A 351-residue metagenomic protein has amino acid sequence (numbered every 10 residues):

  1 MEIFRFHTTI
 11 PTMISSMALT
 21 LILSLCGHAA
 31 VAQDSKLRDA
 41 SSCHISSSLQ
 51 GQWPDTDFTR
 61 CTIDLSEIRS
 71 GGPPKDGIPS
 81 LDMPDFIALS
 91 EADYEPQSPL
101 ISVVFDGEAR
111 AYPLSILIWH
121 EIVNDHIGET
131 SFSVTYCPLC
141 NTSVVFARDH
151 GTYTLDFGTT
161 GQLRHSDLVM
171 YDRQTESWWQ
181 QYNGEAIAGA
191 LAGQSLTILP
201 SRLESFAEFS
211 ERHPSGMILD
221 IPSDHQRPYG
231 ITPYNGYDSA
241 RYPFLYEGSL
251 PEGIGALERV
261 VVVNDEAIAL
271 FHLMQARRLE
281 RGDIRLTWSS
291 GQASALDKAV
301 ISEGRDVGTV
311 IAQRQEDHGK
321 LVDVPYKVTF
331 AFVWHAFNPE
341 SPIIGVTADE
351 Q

Functional and structural regions predicted by a protein language model:
M1-P11: N-terminal secretory signal peptides that target proteins for export/translocation
M13-C26: Bacterial N-terminal signal peptides
H28-A32: Sec/Tat signal peptide C-region and signal peptidase I cleavage site
Q33-Q351: Mid-to-C-terminal functional-domain signal that highlights helix-capping/loop sites within ligand-binding modules
